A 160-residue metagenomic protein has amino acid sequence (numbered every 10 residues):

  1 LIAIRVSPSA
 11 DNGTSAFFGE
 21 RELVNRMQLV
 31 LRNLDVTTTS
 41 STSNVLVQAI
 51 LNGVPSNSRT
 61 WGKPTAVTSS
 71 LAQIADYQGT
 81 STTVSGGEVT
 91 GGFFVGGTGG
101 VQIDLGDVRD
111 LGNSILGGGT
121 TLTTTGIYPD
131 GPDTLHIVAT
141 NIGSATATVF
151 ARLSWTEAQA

Functional and structural regions predicted by a protein language model:
L1-A160: Beta-strand-centric surfaces of beta-sandwich/beta-rich domains
